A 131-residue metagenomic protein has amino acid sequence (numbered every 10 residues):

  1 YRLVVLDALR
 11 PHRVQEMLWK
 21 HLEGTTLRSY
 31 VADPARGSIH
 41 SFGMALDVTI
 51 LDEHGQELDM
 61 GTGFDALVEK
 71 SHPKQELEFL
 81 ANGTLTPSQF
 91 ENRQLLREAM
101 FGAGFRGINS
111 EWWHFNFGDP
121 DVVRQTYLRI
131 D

Functional and structural regions predicted by a protein language model:
Y1-D131: Cell-envelope/glycan interface and biosynthesis
